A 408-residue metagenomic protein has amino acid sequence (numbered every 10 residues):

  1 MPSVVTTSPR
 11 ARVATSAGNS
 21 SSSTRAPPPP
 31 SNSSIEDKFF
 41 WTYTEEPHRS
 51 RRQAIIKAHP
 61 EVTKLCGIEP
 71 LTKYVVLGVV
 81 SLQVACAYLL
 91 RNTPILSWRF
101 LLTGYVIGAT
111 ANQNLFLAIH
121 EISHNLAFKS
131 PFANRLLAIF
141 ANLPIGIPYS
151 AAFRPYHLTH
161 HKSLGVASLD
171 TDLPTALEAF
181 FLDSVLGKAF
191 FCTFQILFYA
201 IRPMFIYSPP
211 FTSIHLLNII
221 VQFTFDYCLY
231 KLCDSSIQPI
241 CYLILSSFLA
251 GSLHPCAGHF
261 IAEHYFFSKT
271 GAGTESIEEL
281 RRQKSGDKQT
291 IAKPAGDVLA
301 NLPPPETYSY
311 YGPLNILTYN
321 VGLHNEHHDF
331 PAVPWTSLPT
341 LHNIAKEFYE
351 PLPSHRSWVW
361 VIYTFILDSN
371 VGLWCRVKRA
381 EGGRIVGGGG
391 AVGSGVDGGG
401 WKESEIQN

Functional and structural regions predicted by a protein language model:
M1-G108, L143-Y242, S285, T336-N408: Non-catalytic, topology-defining segments of multipass membrane proteins
L65, S123, A127-I145, S168-D183 (+1 more regions): Juxtamembrane helix-capping/reentrant segments at transmembrane boundaries
Y88-N92, I119-H124, F128, R154 (+6 more regions): Membrane-water interface at transmembrane helix exits
N92-A118, F140-S150, L249, Y308-N320: Membrane-embedded alpha-helical segments that form the functional core of polytopic membrane enzymes, especially those
A109-I119, Y149-A151, I196-A200, L243-G273 (+3 more regions): Transmembrane alpha-helical segments that form the membrane-embedded catalytic/substrate-channel core of multi-pass
N112-P131, A152-G165, Y319-W335: Acidic (Asp/Glu-rich) catalytic motifs at the cytosolic membrane interface
I240-I244, H328-D329: Active-site rim elements
H264, N320, H324, A332 (+1 more regions): Hydrophobic alpha-helical segments
